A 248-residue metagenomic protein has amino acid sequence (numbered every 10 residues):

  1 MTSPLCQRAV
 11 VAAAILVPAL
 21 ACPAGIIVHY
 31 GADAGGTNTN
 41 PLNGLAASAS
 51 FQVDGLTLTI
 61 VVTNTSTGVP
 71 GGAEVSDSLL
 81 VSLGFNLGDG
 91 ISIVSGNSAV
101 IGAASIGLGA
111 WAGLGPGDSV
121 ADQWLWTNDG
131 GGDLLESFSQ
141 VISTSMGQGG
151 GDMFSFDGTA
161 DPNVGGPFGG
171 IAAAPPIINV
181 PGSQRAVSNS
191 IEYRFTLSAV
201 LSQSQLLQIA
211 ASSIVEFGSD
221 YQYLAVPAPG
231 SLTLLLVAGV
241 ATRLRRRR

Functional and structural regions predicted by a protein language model:
M1-C22, G230-R248: C-terminal cell-surface anchoring/sorting signal
G25-A225: Mature extracellular "passenger" or substrate-interacting domains of secreted, surface-exposed proteins
